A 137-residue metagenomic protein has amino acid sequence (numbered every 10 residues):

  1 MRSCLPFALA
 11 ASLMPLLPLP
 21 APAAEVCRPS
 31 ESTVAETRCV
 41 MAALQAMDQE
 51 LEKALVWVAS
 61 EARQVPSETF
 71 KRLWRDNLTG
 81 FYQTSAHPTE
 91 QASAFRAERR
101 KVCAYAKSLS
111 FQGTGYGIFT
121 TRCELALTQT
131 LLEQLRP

Functional and structural regions predicted by a protein language model:
M1-C4: Positively charged n-region of N-terminal signal peptides that target proteins for export
F7-P18: Bacterial N-terminal signal peptides
P22-P137: N-terminal alpha-helical modules
